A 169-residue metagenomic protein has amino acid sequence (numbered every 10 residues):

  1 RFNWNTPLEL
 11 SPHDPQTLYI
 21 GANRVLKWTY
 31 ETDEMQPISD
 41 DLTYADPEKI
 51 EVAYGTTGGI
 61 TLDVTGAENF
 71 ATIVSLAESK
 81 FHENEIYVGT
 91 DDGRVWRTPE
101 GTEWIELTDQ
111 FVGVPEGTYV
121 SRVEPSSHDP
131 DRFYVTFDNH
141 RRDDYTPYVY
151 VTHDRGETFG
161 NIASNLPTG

Functional and structural regions predicted by a protein language model:
R1-G169: Beta-propeller blade termini and top-face loops
